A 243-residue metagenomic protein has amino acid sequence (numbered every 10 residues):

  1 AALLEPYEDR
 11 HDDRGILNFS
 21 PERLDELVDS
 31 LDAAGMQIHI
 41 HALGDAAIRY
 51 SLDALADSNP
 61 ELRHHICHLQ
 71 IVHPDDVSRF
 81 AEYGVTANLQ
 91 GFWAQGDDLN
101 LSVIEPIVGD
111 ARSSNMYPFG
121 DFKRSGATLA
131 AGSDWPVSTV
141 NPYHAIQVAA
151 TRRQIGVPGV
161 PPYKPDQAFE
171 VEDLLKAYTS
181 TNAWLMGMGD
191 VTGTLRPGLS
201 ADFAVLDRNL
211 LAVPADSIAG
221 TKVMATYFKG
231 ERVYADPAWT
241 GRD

Functional and structural regions predicted by a protein language model:
A1-Q37, V77: Active-site-adjacent helix-turn-beta-strand microarchitecture at beta-sheet edges that either contains or buttresses
S20, V213-P214: Residues that cap or delimit alpha-helices
V28-H39, A46-H64, P74-S78, L89-L211 (+2 more regions): His/Asp/Glu-enriched, well-ordered alpha-helical/loop segment that forms or immediately abuts the divalent-metal
R79-Y83: Conserved beta-loop-beta connector loops within the AMP-binding
T86: Ligand-binding beta-strand-loop-alpha-helix segment within the catalytic cores of soluble metabolic enzymes
V140, P214, A235-D236: Short helix/loop capping segments that flank catalytic or ligand/cofactor-binding pockets
V233-D243: Glycine- and charge-enriched low-complexity intrinsically disordered segments
